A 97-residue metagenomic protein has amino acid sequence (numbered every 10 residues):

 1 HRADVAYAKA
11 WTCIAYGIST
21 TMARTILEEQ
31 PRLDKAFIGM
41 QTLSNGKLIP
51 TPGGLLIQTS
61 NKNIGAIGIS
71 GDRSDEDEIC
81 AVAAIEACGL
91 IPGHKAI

Functional and structural regions predicted by a protein language model:
H1-I97: Flexible, solvent-exposed loop/hinge segments and secondary-structure transition points
